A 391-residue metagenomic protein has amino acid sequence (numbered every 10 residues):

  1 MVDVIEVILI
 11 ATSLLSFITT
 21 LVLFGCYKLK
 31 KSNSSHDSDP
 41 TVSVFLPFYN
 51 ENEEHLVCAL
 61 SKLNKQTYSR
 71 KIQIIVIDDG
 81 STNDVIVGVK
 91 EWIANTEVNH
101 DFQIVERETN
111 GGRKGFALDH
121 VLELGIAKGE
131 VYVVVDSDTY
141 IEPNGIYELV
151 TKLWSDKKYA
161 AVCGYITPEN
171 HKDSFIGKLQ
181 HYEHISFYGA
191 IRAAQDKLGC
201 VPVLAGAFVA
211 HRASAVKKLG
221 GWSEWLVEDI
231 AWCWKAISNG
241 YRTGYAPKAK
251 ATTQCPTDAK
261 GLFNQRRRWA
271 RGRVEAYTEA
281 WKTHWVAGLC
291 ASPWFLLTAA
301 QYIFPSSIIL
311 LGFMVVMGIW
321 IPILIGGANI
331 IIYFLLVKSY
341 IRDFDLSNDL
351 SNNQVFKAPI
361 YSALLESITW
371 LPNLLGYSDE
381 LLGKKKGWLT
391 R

Functional and structural regions predicted by a protein language model:
M1-C58: N-proximal low-complexity "stem/linker" segments adjacent to membrane-targeting elements
D3, S34-D37, L296-G383: Membrane-embedded multi-pass helical conduit in multi-pass membrane proteins, especially envelope-biosynthetic
S61-K71: Short, acidic, metal-binding catalytic loop of nucleotide-sugar glycosyltransferases
K71-G80, Q103-R107: Short beta-strand/loop segment that forms part of the nucleotide-sugar
D78-V89, T109-G111, Y140: A conserved acidic beta->alpha catalytic loop
V98, E106, R113-V121, G129 (+4 more regions): Long helical/loop segments within the catalytic core of UDP-sugar-dependent glycosyltransferases, especially the large
G129-Y140: Short beta-strand-to-loop acidic/aromatic patch adjacent to the donor-nucleotide binding site
E224, C233-T252: Catalytic donor-sugar/metal-binding loop of nucleotide-sugar-dependent glycosyltransferases
